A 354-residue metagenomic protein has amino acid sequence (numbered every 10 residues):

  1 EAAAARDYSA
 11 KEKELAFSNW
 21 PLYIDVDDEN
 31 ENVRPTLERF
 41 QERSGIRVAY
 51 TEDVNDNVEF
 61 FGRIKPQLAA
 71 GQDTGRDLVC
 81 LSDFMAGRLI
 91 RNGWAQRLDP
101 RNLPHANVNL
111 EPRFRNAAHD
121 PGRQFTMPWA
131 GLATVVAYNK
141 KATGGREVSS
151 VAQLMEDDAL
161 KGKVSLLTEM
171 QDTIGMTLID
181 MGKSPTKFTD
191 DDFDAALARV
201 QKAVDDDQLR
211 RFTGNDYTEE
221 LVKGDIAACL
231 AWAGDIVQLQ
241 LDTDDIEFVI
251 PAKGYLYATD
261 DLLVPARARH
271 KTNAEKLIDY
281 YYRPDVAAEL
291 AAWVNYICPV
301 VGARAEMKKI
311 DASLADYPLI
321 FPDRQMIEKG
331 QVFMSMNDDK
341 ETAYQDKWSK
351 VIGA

Functional and structural regions predicted by a protein language model:
A2-D83, G87: Early extracytoplasmic/lumenal segment of secretory-pathway proteins
R6, Q72-L81, Q96-V136, K163: A structural signal for short loop-to-beta-strand junctions that line the ligand-binding cleft of periplasmic/secreted
M85-G87, S165-E169, T173, T177-I179 (+1 more regions): Ligand-binding pocket segment of bilobal, Venus flytrap-like solute-binding proteins
I90-R97, D120-R123, Q238-I250, K309-P318: Ligand-binding "clamshell"
Q96-N107, T126, D244-L256, P265-A268: Short beta-strand->loop
V135-A142, L178-K183, A258-K271, E289 (+1 more regions): A bilobed periplasmic-binding-protein/Venus flytrap-type ligand-binding module shared by bacterial periplasmic
E219, R324-A354: Conserved C-terminal helix/tail region of periplasmic/extracytoplasmic solute-binding proteins
P265-E328: Mature extracytoplasmic/periplasmic domains
